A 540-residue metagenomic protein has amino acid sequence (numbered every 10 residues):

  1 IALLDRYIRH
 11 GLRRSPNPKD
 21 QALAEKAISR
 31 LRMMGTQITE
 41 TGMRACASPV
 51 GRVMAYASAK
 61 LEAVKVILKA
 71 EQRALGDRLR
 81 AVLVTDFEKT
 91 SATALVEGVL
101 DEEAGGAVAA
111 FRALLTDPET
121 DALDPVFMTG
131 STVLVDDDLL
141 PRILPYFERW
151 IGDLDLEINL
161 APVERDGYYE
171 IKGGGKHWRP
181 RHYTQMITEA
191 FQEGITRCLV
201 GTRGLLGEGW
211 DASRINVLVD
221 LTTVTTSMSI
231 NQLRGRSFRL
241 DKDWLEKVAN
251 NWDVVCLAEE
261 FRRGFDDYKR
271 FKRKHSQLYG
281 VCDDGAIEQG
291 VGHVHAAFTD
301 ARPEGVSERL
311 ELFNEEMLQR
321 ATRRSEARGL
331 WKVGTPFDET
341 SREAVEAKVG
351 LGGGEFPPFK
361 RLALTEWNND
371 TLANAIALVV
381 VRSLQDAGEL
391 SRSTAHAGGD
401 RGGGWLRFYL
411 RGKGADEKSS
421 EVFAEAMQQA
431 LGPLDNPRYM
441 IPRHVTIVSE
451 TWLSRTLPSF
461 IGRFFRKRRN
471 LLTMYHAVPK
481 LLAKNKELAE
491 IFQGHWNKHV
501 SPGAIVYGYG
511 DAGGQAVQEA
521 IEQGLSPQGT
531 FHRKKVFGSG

Functional and structural regions predicted by a protein language model:
I1-C198, V500, I505-Q515, E519-Q523 (+1 more regions): Conserved C-terminal RecA-like helicase domain
V84-T85, G201-R203, D220-T222: Short His-Asn-centered micro-motif
E88-T90, T132-L134, L205-G207, T223-T226 (+2 more regions): Conserved nucleotide-binding/hydrolysis micro-motifs of P-loop NTPases
E103-V126, S276-A286, Q385-R392, Q428-I441: Structural alpha-beta junctions
T184-Q192, L199-N216, S229-D241: SF2 helicase motor core recognition
G194, A212, T225-N231, F238-R323 (+1 more regions): A conserved SF2-helicase RecA2
G305-G540: The feature captures the C-terminal accessory region of ATP-dependent helicases and related nucleic-acid translocases
